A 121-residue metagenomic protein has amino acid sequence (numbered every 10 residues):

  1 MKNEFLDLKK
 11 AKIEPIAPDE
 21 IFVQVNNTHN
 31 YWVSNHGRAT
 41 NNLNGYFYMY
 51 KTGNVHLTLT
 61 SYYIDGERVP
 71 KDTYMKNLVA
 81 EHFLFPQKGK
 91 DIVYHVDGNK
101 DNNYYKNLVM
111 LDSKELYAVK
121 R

Functional and structural regions predicted by a protein language model:
K2-I92, D97-R121: Conserved recognition-core residues within compact binding domains
